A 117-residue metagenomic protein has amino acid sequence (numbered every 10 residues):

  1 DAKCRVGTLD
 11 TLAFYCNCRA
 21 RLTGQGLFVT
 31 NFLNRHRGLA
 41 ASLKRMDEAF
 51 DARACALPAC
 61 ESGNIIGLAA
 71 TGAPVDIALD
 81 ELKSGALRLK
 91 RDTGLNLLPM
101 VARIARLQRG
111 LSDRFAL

Functional and structural regions predicted by a protein language model:
D1-L9, F32-L33: A short SAM/SAH-binding and catalytic strip from SAM-dependent methyltransferases
R5-G7, A40-A41, G67: Short, well-ordered secondary-structure micro-motifs
D10-G24: A short glycine-rich, Lys/Arg-flanked "PGG" loop and its adjoining helix->strand segment in the class I
F14-C16, A40-E61: Conserved Class I S-adenosyl-L-methionine
Q25-F32: Conserved beta-strand signature within the Rossmann-like core of class I S-adenosyl-L-methionine
L27, C55, I66-A70: Ordered hydrophobic segments in well-structured contexts
R37: Conserved PLP phosphate-binding loop immediately N-terminal to the Schiff-base lysine helix in PLP-dependent enzymes
I65-L117: SAM/dcSAM-binding transferase cores
